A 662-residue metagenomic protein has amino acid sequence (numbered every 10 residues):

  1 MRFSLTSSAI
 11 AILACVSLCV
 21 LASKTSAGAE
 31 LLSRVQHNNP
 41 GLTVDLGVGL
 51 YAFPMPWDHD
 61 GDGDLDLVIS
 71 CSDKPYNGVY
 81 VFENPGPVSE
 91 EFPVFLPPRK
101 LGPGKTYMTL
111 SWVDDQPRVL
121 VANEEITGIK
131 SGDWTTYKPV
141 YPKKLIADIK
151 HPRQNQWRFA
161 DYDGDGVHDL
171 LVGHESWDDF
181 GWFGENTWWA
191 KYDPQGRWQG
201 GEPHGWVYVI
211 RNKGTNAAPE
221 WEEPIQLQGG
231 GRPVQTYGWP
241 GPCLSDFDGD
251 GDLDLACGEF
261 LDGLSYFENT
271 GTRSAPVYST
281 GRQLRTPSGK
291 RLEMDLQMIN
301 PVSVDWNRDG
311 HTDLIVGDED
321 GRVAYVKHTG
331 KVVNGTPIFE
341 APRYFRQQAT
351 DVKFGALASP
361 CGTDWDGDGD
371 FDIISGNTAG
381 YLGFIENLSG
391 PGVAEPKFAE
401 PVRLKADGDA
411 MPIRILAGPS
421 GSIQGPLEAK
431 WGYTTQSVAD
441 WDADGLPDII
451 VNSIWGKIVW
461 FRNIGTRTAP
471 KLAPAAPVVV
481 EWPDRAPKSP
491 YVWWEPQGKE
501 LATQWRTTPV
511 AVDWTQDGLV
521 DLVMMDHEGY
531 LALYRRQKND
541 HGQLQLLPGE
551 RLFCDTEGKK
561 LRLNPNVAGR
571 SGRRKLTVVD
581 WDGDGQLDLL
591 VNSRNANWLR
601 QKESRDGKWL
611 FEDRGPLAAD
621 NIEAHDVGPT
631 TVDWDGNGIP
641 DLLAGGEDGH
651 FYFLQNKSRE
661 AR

Functional and structural regions predicted by a protein language model:
M1-S7: Positively charged n-region of N-terminal signal peptides that target proteins for export
S8-V20: Bacterial N-terminal signal peptides
T25-R662: Beta-propeller-forming repeat regions
